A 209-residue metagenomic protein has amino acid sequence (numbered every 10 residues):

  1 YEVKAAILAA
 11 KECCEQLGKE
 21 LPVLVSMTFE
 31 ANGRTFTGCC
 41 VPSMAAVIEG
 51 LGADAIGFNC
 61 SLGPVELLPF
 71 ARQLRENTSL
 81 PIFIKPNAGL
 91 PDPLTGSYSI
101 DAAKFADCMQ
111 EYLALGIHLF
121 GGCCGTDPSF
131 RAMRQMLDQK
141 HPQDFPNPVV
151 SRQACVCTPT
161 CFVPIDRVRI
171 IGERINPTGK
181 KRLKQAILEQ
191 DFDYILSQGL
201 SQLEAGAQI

Functional and structural regions predicted by a protein language model:
Y1-I209: Domain-level signal for soluble alpha/beta catalytic cores
